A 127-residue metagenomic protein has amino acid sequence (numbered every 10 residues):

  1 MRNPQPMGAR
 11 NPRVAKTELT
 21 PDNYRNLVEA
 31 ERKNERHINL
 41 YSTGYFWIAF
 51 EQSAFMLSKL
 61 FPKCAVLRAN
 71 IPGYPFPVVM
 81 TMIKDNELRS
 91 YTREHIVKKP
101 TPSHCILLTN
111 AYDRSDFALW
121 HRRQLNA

Functional and structural regions predicted by a protein language model:
R2-A127: Basic, polar low-complexity surface loops/patches
